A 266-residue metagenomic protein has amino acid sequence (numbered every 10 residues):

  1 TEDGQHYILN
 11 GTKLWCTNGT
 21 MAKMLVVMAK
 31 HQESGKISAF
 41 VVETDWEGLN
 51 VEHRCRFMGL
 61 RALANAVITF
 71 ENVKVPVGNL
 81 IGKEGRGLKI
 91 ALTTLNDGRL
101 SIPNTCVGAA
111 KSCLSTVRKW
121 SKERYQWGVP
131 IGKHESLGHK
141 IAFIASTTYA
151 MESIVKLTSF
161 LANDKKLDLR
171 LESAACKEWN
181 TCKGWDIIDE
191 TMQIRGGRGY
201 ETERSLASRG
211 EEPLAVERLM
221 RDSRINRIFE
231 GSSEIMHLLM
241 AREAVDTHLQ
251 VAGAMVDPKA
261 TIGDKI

Functional and structural regions predicted by a protein language model:
T1, V26-K30, E47, M58-R61 (+1 more regions): Short, low-complexity, polar/charged sequence segments that are solvent-exposed and flexible
T1-H6, T17-G19, I37-A39, A62-I266: Flavin-dependent oxidoreductase catalytic core characteristic of acyl-CoA dehydrogenase/oxidase-like enzymes
Q5-H6, N10-V51: A short core secondary-structure module
G11-K13, H53-C55, R204, L239: Glycine-rich, histidine-containing beta strand-loop boundary motifs that form or position
T12, K30, E43-D45, R54 (+3 more regions): Structured loops at beta-to-helix junctions and adjacent beta-edge loops in soluble globular domains
V27, R56-F57, S205, A215: Intrinsically disordered, low-complexity boundary segments flanking structured domains
L49-H53, N79-I81: Short, ligand-facing micro-motifs at secondary-structure edges
V51-L60, A64-V67: Catalytic nucleotidyl-transfer cores of nucleotide-processing enzymes
